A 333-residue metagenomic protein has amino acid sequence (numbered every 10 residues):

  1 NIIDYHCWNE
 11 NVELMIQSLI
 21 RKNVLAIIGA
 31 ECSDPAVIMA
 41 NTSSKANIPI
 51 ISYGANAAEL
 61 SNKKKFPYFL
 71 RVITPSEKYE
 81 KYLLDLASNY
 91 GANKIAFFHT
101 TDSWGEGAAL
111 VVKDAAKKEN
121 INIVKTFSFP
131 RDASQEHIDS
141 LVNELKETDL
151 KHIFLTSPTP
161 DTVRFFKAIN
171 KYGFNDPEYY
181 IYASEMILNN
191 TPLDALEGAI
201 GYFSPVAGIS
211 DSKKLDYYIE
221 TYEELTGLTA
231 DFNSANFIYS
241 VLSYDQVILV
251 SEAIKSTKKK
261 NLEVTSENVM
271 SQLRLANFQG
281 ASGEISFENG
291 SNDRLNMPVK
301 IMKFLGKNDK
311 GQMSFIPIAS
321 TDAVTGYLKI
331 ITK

Functional and structural regions predicted by a protein language model:
N1-K333: Extracytosolic ligand-binding ectodomains
